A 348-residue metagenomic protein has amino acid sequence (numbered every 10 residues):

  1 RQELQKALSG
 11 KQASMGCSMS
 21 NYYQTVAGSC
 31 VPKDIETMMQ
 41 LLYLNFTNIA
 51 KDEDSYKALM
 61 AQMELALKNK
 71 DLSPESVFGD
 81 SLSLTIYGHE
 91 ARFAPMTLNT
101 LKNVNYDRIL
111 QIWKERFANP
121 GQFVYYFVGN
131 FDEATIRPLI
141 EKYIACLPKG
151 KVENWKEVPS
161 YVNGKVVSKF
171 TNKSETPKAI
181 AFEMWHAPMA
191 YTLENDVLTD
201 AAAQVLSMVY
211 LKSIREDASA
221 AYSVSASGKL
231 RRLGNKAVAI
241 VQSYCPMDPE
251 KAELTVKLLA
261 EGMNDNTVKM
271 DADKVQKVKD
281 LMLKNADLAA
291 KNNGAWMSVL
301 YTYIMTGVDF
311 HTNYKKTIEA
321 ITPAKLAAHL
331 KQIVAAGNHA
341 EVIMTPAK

Functional and structural regions predicted by a protein language model:
R1-T47, M60-E64, P74-T100, G121-V128 (+5 more regions): M16 family metallopeptidases and their MPP-like homologs
I49-A58: Short secondary-structure capping/junction motifs at helix and strand boundaries
L67: N-terminal glycine-/lysine-enriched basic segments
H89, N119, V124-P188, A347-K348: An aromatic/glycine/proline-enriched structural segment found at the starts of mature extracellular/organellar domains
K212: Long, His/Glu/Asp-enriched segments that create or flank divalent metal/ion-associated functional microenvironments
E319, P323-K331: Mature hydrolase/peptidase catalytic cores and their serpin-fold inhibitory cores, especially in secreted
